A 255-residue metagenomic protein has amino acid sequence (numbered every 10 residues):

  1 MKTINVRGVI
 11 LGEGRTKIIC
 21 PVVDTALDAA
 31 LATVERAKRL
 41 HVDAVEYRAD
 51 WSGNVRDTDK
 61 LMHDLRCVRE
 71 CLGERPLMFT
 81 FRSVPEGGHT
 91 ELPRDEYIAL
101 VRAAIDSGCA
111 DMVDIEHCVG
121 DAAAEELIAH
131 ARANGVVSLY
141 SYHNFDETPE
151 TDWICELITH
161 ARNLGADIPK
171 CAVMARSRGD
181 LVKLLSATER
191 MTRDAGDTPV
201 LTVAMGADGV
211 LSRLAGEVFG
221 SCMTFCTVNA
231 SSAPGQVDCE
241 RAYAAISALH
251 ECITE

Functional and structural regions predicted by a protein language model:
M1-V6, I253-E255: Short, Lys/Arg-enriched, disordered terminal segments
K2-I4, E13-A133, H143-T148: Active-site beta->alpha loop and helix N-cap motifs at the rims of alpha/beta catalytic domains
R102, M112, H117-E255: Catalytic alpha/beta core domains of metabolic enzymes, predominantly
